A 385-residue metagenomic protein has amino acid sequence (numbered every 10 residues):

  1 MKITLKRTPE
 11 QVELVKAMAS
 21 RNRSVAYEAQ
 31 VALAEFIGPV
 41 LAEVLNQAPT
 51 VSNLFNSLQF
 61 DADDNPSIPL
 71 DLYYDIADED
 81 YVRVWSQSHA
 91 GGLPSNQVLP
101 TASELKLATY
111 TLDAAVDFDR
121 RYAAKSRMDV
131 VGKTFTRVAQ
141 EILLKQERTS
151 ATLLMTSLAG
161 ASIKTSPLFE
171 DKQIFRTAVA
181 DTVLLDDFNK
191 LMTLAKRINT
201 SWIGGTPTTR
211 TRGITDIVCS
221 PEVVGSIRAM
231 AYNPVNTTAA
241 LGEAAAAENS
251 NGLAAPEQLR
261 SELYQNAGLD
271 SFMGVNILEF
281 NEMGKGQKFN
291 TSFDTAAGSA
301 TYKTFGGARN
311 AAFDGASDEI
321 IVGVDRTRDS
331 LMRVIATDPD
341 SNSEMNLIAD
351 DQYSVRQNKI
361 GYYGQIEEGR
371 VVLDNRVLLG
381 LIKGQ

Functional and structural regions predicted by a protein language model:
M1-Q47: N-terminal alpha-helical "arm" segments
K2-P9, R23, R176, A229-Q385: Sequence/fold signature of self-assembling virion shell proteins
G38-A114: Assembly/oligomerization interface modules of large self-assembling protein complexes
T50, L54, L144-A151, V371 (+1 more regions): Intrinsically disordered or highly flexible coil/loop and linker segments, enriched in small and charged/polar residues
L99-I163, I217, V355-E368: Long, contiguous amphipathic alpha-helices that act as assembly "spine/axial" helices in icosahedral shell and virion
T111, R210-G213, M273: Short, well-ordered loop/turn elements at secondary-structure boundaries
E147-A159, P167-L168, K172, I321 (+2 more regions): Flexible, low-complexity coil/linker segments
G160-A267: Extended, solvent-exposed, turn-rich assembly/linker loops in the middle of proteins
